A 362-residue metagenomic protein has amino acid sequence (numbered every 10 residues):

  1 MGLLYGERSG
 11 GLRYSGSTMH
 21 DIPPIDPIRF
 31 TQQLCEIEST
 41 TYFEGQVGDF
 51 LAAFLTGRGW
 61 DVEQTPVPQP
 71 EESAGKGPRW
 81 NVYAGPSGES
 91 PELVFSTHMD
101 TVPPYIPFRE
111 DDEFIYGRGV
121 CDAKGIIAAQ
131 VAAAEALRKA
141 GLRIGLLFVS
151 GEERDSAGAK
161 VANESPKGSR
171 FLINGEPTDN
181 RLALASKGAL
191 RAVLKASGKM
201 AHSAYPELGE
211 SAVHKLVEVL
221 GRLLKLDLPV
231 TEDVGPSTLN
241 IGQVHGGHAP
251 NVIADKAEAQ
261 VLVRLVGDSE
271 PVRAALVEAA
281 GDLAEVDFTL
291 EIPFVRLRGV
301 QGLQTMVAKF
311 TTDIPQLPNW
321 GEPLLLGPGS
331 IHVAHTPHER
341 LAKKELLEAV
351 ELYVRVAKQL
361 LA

Functional and structural regions predicted by a protein language model:
G2-L3, L12: Short, low-complexity intrinsically disordered segments enriched in A/P/G/S/L with frequent Arg, especially at protein
Y14-G119, L325: Acidic/His- and Gly-rich active-site-bordering loop/insert found across diverse amide/peptide-bond hydrolases
T18, I22, G57, L184 (+1 more regions): Metal-dependent amide/peptide-bond hydrolase catalytic core, centered on the "pita-bread" metallohydrolase fold
G77-R79, S156, F310-T311: Structural motif corresponding to alpha-helix initiation and N-cap regions
V94, I115, R170-N174, V193 (+1 more regions): Short glycine-aspartate micro-motif
F95, D111-D155, L194-A196, P206-L226 (+2 more regions): Alpha-helical metal-binding/catalytic segments enriched in His/Glu/Asp
A123-R191, T231-E232: Acidic/histidine-rich catalytic neighborhood of metal-dependent amide-processing enzymes
